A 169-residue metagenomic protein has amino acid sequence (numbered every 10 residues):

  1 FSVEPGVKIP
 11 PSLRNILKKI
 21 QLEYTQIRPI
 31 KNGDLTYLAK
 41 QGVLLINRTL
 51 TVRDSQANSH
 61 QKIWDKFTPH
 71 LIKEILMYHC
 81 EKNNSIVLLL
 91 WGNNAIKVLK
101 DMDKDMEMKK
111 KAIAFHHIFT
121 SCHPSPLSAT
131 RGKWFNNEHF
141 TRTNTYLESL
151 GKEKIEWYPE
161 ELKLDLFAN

Functional and structural regions predicted by a protein language model:
F1-L90, N94-T120, P126-A129, K133-T145: A polyanion-binding, active-site-adjacent surface
E148-N169: Charged phosphate-binding loop/patch that engages nucleotide di/tri-phosphates or the phosphate backbone of nucleic
